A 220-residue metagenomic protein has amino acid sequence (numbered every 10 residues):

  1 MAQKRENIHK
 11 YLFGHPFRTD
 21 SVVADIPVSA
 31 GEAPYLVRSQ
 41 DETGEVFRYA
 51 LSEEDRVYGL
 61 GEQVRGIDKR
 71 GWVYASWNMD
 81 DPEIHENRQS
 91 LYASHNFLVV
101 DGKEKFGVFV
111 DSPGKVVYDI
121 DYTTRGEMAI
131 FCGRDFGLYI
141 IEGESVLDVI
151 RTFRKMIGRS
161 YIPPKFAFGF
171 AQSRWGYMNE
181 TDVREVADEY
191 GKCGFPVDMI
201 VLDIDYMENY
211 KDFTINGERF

Functional and structural regions predicted by a protein language model:
M1-A167, R174-G176, E180-D182, A187-K192: Catalytic and substrate-binding clefts that recognize carbohydrates or anionic sugar/phosphate headgroups
R5, P196-F220: Aromatic- and carboxylate-enriched substrate-binding clefts and catalytic-loop regions of carbohydrate-active enzymes
F166-S173, D198-L202: Hydrophobic faces of well-ordered beta-strands that scaffold small-molecule active sites in alpha/beta enzyme cores
